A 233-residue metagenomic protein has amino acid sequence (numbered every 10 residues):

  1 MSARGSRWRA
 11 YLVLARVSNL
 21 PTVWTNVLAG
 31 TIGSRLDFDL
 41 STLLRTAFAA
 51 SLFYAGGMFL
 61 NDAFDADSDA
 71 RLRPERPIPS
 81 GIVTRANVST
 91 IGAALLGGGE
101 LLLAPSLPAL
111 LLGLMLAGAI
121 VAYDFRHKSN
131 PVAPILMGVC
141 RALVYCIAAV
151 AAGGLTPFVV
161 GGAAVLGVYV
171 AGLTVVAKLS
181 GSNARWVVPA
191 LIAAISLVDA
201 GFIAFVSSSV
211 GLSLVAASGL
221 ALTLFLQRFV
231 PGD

Functional and structural regions predicted by a protein language model:
M1-L12, A93-L96, F125-S129, P134-D233: C-terminal membrane-associated helical module and adjoining short loops/tails
S6-L20, R85-A86: N-terminal membrane topogenic signal
L20-W24, F202: Short N-terminal binding/cap micro-motifs at the start of the first secondary-structure element
V23-F64, L96-E100, P108-Y123, A163-V168 (+1 more regions): Membrane-embedded alpha-helical segments that form the functional core of polytopic membrane enzymes, especially those
T46-A49, A66-I120, I135-C140, V144-C146 (+2 more regions): Multi-pass membrane catalytic core of lipid/isoprenoid biosynthesis enzymes
A49-V88, K128, L173-G181, L226-G232: Acidic (Asp/Glu-rich) catalytic motifs at the cytosolic membrane interface
